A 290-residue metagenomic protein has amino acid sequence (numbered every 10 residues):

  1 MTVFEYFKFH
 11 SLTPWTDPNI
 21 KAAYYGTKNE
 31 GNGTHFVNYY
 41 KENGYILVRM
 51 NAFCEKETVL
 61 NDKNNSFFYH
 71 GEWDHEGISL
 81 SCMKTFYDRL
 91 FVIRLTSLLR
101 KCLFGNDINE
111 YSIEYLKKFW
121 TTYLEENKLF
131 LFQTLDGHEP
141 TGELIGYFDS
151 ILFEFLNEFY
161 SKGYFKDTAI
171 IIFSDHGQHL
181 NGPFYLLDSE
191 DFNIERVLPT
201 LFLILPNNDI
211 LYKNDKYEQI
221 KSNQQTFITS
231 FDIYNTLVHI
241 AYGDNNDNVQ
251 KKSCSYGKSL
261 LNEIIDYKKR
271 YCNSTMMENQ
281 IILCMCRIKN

Functional and structural regions predicted by a protein language model:
M1, A23, Y40, K128-T134 (+6 more regions): Beta-strand elements within well-structured catalytic alpha/beta cores of enzymes that handle phosphate/sulfate esters
M1-E143, G257-K258: Active-site-proximal alpha/beta segments of enzymes that process anionic O-linked groups
E5, L12-Y25, L186-D244: Substrate-binding rim/cap in mid-to-C-terminal beta-strand-loop elements of soluble/periplasmic
P14, F53-E57, L135-E139, H176-H179 (+4 more regions): Short, solvent-exposed loop/turn segments at secondary-structure junctions
E30-G31, L99-G105, D136-I145, L156-Y160 (+4 more regions): Active-site rim elements
G33-T34, A52-C54, L60-N64, E143-Y147 (+4 more regions): Short coil/turn segments at secondary-structure boundaries
V59-L60, K216-N235, H239-I288: Polar, surface-exposed loop/tail segments that function as active-site lids or cofactor/substrate-recognition elements
F68-Y69, S161-D167, I171-K216, Q250-K268 (+2 more regions): Histidine-centered active-site microenvironments of extracellular/periplasmic hydrolases and transferases
